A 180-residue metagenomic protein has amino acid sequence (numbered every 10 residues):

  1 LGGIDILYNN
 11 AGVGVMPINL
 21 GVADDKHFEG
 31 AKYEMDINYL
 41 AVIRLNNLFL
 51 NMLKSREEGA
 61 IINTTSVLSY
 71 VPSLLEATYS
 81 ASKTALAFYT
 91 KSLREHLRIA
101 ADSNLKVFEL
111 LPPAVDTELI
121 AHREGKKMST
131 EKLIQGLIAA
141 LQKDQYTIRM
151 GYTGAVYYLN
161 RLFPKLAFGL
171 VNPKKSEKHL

Functional and structural regions predicted by a protein language model:
L1, L48-E57: A short helix-coil junction within the Rossmann-fold of NAD(P)-dependent oxidoreductases
L1-N9, V15: A glycine-rich helix->loop->beta "capping" turn within Rossmann-like NAD(P)(H)-dependent oxidoreductase domains
G14-K32, L75: Conserved mid-core segment of classical short-chain dehydrogenase/reductases
N46, S82: Active-site helix of classical SDR
S66: Residue(s) in the substrate-gating loop at a strand-loop-helix junction that position the organic substrate next
S73-A77, R123: Active-site loop immediately N-terminal to the catalytic Tyr-X3-Lys motif of short-chain dehydrogenase/reductase
L105, A121-R161, K165: C-terminal helical subdomain
